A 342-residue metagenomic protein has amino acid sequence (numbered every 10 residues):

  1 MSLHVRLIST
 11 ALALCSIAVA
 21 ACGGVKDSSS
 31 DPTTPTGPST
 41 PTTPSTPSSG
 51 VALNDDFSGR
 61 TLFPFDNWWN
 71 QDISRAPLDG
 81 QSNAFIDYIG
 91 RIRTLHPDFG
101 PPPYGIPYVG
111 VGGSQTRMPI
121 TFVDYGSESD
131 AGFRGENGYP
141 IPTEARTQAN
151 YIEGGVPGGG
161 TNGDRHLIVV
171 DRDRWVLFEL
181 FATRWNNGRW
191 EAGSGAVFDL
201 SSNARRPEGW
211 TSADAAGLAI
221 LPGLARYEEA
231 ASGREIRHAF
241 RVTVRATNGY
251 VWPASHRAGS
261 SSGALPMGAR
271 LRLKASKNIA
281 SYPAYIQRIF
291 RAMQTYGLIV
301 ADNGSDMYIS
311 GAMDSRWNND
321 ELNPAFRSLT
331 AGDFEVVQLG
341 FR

Functional and structural regions predicted by a protein language model:
M1-A11: Bacterial N-terminal signal peptides that target proteins for export
S9-A20: Bacterial N-terminal signal peptides
V19-V51: Bacterial Sec-dependent N-terminal signal peptides
P41-R342: Short, surface-exposed polybasic-aromatic patches that bind anionic ligands, especially phosphate groups
